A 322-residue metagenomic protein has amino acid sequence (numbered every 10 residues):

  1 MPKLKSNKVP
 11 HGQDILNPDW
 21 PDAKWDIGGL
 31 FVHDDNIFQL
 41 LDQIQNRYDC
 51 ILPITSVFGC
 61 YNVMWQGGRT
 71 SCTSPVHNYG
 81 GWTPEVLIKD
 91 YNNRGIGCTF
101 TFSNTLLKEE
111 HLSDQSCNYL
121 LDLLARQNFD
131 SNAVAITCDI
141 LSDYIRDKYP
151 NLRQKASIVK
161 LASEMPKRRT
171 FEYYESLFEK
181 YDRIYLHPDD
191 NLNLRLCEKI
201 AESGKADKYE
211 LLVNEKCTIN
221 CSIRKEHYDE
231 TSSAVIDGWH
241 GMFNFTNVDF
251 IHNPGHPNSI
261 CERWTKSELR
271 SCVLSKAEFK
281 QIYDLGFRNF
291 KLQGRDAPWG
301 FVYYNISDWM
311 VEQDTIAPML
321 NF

Functional and structural regions predicted by a protein language model:
P2-T170, F178-F322: Active-site pocket-lining/capping segments in soluble small-molecule metabolic enzymes
